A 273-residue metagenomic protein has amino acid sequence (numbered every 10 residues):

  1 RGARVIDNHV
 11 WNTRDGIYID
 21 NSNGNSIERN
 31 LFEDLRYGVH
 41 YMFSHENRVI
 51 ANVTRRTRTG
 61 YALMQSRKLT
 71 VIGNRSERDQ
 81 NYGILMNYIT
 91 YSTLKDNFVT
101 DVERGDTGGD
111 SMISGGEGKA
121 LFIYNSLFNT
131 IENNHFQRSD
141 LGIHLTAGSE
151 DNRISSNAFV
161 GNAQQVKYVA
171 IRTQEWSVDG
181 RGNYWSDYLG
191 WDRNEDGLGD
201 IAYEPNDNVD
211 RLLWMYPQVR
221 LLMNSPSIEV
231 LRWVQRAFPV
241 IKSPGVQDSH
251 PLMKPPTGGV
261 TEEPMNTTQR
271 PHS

Functional and structural regions predicted by a protein language model:
R4, G16-R29, G38-Y41, H45-A51 (+3 more regions): Acidic/polar low-complexity surface segments
D7, N12, N21, R29 (+13 more regions): Residues on the solvent-exposed faces and adjacent turns of beta-rich solenoids used to engage binding targets
Y82, F98-Y124, N129-S273: Functionally critical loop-and-helix segments that line ligand-binding/catalytic clefts of soluble enzyme domains
